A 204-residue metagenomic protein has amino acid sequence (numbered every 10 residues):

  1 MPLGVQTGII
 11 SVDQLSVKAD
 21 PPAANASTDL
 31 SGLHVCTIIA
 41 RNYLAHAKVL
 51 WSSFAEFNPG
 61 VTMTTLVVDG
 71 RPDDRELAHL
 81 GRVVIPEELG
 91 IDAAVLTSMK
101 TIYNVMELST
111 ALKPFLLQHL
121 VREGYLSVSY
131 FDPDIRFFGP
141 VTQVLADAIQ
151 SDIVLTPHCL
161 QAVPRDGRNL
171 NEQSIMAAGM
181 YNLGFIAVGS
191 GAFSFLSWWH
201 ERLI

Functional and structural regions predicted by a protein language model:
P2-I204: Glycosyltransferase catalytic domains, chiefly GT-A lineage
